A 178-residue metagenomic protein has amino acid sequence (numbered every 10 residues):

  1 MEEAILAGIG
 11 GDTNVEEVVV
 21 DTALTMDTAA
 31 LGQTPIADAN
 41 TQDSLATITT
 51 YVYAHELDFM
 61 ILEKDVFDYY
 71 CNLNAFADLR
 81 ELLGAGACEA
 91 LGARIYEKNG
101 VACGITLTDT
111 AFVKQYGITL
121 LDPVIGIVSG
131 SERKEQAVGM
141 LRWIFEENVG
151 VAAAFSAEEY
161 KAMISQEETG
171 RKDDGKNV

Functional and structural regions predicted by a protein language model:
E2-D65: Extracytoplasmic/periplasmic/luminal assembly and interaction segments in envelope/secretory/respiratory proteins
A4-D12, Y51-H55, Y69-L73, L82 (+1 more regions): Structured segments of extracytoplasmic/periplasmic soluble domains in secreted or envelope-associated proteins
Q42-N99: Extracytoplasmic "Venus flytrap"/periplasmic binding protein-like
C88-G126: Periplasmic-binding protein-like
T119-R133, A152-A154: A bilobed periplasmic-binding-protein/Venus flytrap-type ligand-binding module shared by bacterial periplasmic
E132-W143: Short amphipathic alpha-helical coupling segments at ligand-binding clamshell hinges and other catalytic/signaling
I144-M163: Periplasmic-binding protein-like
S165-V178: Extracellular/periplasmic bilobal clamshell ligand-binding domains
